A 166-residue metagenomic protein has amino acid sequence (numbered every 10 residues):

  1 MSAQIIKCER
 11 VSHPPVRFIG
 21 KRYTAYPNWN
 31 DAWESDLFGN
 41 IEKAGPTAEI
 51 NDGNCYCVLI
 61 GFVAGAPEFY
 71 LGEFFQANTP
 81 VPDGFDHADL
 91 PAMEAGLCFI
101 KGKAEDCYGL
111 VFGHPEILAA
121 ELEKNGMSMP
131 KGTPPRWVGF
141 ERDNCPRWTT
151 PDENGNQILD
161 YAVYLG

Functional and structural regions predicted by a protein language model:
M1-G166: A solvent-exposed interaction/effector surface
